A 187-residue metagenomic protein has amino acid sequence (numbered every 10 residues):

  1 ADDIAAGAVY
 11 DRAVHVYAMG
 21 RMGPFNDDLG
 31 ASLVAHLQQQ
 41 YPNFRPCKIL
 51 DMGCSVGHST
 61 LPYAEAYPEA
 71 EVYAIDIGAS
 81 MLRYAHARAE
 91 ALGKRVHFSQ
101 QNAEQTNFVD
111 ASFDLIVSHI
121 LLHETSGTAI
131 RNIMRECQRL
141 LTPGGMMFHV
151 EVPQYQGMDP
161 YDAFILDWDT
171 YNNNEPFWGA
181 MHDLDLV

Functional and structural regions predicted by a protein language model:
A1-Y41: Conserved Class I S-adenosyl-L-methionine-dependent methyltransferase catalytic core
H36-F44, E65, T106: Glycine-rich helix-loop-beta junction characteristic of Rossmann-like nucleotide cofactor-binding loops
R45-S55: Conserved class I S-adenosyl-L-methionine
L50, H58-Q105: Class I SAM-dependent methyltransferase SAM/SAH-binding core
E104-I116: A short acidic, Gly/Pro-enriched loop at the edge of an enzyme's catalytic core that lines a small-molecule cofactor
D114-T128: A short SAM/SAH-binding and catalytic strip from SAM-dependent methyltransferases
R131, F148-V187: C-terminal alpha-helical "lid/dimerization" subdomain adjacent to the S-adenosyl-L-methionine
R131-P143: A short glycine-rich, Lys/Arg-flanked "PGG" loop and its adjoining helix->strand segment in the class I
